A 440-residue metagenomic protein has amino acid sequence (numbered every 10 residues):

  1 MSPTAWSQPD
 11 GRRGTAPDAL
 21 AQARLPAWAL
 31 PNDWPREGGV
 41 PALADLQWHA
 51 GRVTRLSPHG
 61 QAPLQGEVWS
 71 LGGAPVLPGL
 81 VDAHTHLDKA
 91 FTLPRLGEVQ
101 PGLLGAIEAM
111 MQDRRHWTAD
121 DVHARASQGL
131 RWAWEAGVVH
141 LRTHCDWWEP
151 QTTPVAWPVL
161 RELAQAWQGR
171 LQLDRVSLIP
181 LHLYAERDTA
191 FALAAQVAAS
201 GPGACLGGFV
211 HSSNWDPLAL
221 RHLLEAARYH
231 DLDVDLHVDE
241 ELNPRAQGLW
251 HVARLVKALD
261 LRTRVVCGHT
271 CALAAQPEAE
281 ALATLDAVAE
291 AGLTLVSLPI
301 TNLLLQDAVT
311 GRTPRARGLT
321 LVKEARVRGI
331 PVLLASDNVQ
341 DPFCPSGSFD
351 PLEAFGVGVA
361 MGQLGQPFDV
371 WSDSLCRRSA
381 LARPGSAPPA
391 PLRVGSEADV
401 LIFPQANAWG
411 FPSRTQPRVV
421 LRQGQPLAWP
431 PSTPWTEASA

Functional and structural regions predicted by a protein language model:
M1-P63, N407-A408: N-terminal metal-binding scaffold of metallo-dependent hydrolase/deaminase domains
G60-L77: Active-site metal-binding motif and surrounding structural segment of the metallo-beta-lactamase
A74-L96, E241-L242: Di-metal (Zn2+ and/or Mg2+/Mn2+) metal-binding site signature of metallo-dependent hydrolases with the MBL/beta-CASP
A74-V76, L93-H144, P150, V155-A166 (+1 more regions): Alpha-helical scaffold segments that flank or form the walls of functional sites
F91-V122, V197, P202, H230 (+4 more regions): Active-site gating loops and adjacent loop-to-helix segments of metal-dependent hydrolytic enzymes
V155-W167, A185-T294, G311-L334, A390: Histidine/acidic residue-rich metal-binding segments in metalloenzymes
D233, R254-R264, L305, A316-F403: His/Asp/Glu-enriched, well-ordered alpha-helical/loop segment that forms or immediately abuts the divalent-metal
D373-R377, P391-A440: C-terminal cap of metal-dependent C-N hydrolases
